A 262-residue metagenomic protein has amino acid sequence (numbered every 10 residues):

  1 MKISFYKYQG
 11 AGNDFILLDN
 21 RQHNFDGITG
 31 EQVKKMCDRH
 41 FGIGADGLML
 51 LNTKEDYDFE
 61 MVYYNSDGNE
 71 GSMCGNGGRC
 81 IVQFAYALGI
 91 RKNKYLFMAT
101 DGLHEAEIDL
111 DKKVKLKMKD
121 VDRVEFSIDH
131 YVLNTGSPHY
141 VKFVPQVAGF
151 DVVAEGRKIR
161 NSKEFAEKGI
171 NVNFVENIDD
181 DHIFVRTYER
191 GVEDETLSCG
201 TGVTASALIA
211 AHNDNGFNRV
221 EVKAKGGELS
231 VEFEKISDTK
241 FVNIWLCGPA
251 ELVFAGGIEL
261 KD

Functional and structural regions predicted by a protein language model:
M1-L110, V141-D262: A glycine-rich beta-to-alpha transition motif near the start of alpha/beta enzyme domains, typified by
K113: Glycine-rich, mobile lid/loop segments that gate access to catalytic sites or pores
L116-D129, A154-I159: Active-site glycine-rich loop that binds ribose-phosphate moieties when present
